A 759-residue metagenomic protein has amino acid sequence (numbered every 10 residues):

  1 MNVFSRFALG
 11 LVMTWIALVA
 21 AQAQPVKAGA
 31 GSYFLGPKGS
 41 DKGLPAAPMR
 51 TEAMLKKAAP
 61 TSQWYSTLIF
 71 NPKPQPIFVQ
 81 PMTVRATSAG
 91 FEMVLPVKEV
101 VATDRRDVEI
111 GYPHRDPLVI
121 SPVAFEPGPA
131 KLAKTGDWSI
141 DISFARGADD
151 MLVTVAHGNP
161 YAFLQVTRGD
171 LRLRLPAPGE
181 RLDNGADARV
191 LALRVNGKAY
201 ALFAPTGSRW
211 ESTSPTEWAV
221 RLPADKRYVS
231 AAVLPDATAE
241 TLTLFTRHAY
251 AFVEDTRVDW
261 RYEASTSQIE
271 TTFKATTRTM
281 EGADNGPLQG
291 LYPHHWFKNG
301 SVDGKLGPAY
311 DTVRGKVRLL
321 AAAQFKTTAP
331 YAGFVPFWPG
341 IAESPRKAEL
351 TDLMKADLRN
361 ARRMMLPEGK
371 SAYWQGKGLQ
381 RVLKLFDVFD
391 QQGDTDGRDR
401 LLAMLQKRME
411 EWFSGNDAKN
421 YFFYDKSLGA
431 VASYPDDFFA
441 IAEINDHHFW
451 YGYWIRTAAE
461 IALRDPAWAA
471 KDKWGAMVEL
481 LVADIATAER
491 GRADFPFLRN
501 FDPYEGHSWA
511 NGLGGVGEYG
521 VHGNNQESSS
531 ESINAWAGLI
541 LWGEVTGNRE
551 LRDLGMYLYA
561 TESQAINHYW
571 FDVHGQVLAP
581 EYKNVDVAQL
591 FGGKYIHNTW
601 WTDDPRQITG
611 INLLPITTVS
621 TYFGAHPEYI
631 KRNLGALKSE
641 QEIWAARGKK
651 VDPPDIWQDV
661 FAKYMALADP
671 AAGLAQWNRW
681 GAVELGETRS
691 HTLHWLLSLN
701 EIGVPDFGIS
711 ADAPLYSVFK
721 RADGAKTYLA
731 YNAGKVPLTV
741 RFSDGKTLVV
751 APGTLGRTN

Functional and structural regions predicted by a protein language model:
M1-S5: N-terminal secretory signal peptides that target proteins for export/translocation
A8-A17: Bacterial N-terminal signal peptides
V19-Q22: Sec/Tat signal peptide C-region and signal peptidase I cleavage site
Q24-P435, A440-H448, A488-G515, I540-T546 (+1 more regions): Ser/Thr/Asn(+Pro)-rich, low-complexity disordered segments
G369-F389, L401, I441-V482, S528-W536: Aromatic-rich carbohydrate-recognition surfaces in CAZymes
W474-L481, R552, M556-S563, K746: Active/binding-pocket-proximal capping segment
V516-G520, N524-E544, R552: Alpha-helical transmembrane segments
